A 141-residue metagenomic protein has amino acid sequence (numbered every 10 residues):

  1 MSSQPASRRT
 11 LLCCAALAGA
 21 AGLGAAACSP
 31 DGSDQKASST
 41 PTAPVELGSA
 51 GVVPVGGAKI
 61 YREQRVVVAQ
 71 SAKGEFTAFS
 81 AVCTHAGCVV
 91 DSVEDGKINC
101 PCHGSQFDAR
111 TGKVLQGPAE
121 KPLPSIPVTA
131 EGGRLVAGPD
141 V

Functional and structural regions predicted by a protein language model:
M1-A18, L23-G24: N-terminal secretory signal peptides and thylakoid transit peptides that target proteins across membranes
M1-S2, A43, C102: Short, flexible active-site loop motifs that bind/organize anionic cofactors or intermediates
C13, G24, S29-D95, A109 (+1 more regions): N-terminal pre-ligand scaffold of iron-sulfur
K97-G104, V114-L123: Short cysteine/histidine-rich metal-coordination sites, predominantly Zn2+-binding motifs
